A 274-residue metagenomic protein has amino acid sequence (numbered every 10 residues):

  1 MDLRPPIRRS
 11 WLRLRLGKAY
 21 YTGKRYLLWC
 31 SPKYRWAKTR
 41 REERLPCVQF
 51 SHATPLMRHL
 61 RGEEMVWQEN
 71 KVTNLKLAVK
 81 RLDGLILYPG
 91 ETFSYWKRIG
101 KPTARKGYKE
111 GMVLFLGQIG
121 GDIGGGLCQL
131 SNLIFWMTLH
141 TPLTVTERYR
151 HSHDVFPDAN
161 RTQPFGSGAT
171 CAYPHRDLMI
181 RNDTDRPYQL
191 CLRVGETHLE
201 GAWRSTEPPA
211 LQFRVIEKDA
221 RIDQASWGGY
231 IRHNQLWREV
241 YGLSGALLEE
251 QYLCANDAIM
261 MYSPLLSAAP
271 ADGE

Functional and structural regions predicted by a protein language model:
D2-E274: Well-ordered beta-sheet/strand-loop patches within structured domains
